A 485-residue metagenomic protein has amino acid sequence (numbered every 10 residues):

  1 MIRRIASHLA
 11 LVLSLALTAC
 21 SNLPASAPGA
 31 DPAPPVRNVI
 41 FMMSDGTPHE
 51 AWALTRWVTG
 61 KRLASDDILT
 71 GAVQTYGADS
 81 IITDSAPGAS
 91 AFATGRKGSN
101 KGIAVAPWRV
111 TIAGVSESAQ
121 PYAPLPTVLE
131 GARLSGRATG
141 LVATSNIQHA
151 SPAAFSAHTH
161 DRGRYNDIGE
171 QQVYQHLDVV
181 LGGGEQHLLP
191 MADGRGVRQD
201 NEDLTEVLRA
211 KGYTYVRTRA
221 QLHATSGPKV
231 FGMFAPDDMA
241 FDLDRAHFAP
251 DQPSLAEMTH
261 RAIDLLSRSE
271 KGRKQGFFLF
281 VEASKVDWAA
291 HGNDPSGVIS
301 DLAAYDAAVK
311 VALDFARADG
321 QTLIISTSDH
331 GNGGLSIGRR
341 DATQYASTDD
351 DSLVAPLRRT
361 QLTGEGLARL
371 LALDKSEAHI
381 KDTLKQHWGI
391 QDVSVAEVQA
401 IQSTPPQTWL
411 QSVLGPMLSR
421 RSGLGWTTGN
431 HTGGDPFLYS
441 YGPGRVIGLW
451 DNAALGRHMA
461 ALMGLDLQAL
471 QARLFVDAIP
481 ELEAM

Functional and structural regions predicted by a protein language model:
M1-L9: Bacterial N-terminal signal peptides that target proteins for export
T18-A19: C-terminal motif of bacterial Sec signal peptides marking the signal peptidase cleavage site
P24-A33: Short, low-complexity, disordered segments immediately C-terminal to signal peptides in bacterial exported proteins
V36-N38, T47-W52, W57-A91, S99 (+2 more regions): A post-motif C-terminal structural segment
R37-M42, G46, E50-A51, R56 (+1 more regions): Active-site-adjacent structural elements in enzyme catalytic domains
F41-M42, L141, S326: Structural beta-sheet core signal
K97-Q171, H176-L177, G184: Extracytoplasmic mature domains of secreted/periplasmic and thylakoid-lumen proteins
